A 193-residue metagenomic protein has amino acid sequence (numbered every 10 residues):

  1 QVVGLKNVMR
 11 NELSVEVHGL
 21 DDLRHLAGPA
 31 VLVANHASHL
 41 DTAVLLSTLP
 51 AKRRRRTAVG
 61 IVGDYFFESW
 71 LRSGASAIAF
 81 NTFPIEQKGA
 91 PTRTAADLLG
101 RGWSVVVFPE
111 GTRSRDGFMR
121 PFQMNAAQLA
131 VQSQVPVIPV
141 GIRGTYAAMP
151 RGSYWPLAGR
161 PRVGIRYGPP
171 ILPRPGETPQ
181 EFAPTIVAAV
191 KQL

Functional and structural regions predicted by a protein language model:
G4-H36: Helix-to-loop junction immediately C-terminal to a conserved catalytic motif
L5-K6, A77-F83, P109-T112: Short, basic, glycine/proline-bearing loop/turn elements
V8-R10, S76, L98, A130: A generic structural signal for well-ordered alpha-helical segments
N11-H18, E86-G89, A148-M149: Short gly/ser/thr-rich secondary-structure transition/capping motifs
L13, R55-R56, P161-V163: Residue-level signal for beta-strand positions within conserved beta-sheet cores that form or flank
V17, L32, V59-G60, I165-Y167: Generic preference for hydrophobic
H25-Q87: Catalytic core of membrane glycerolipid acyltransferases/transacylases, capturing the structured, soluble-facing
G89-L193: Non-catalytic C-terminal accessory region of glycerolipid acyltransferases and related lyso-lipid remodeling enzymes
